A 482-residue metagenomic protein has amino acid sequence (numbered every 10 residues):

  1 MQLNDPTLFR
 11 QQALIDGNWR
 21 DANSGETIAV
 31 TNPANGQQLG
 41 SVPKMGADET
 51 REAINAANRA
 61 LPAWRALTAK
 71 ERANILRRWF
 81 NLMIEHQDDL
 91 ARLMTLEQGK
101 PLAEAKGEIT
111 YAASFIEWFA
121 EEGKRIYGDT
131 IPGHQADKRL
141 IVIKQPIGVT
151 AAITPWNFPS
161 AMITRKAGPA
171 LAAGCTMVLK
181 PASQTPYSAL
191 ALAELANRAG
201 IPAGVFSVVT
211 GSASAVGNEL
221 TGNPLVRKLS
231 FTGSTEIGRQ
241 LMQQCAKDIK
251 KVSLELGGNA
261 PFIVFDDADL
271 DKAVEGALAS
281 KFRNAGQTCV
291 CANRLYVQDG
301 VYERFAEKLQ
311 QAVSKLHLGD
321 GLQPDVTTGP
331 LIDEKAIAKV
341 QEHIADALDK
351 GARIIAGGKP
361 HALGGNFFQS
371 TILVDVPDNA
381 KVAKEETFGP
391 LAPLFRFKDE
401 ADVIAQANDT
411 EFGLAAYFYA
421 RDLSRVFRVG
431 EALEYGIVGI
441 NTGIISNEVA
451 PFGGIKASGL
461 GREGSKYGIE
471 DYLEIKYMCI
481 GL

Functional and structural regions predicted by a protein language model:
M1-A34: Hydrophobic face of amphipathic alpha-helices that form TPR/SEL1-like repeat modules and related alpha-solenoid
G17, G36, T68, R72 (+13 more regions): Residue-level signal for inorganic ion chemistry
N35-S41, V226, I263, H317-L318 (+3 more regions): Conserved C-terminal structural/oligomerization subdomain of aldehyde/semialdehyde dehydrogenase
Q37-I126, D137: Glycine-rich loop-to-alpha-helix module at the N-terminal edge of alpha/beta enzyme cores
Q38-M45, A60-A66, A152, F262-F265 (+5 more regions): Short, well-ordered beta-strand elements within core beta-sheets of diverse protein domains
L61, R65, F80-Q87, A91 (+19 more regions): Structural signal for hydrophobic packing residues in well-ordered secondary-structure cores of soluble enzyme domains
G128-K272, F397: Rossmann-like NAD(P) dinucleotide-binding subdomain of oxidoreductase/dehydrogenase enzymes
K228, E236-P377, I440: ALDH superfamily catalytic-core signature
